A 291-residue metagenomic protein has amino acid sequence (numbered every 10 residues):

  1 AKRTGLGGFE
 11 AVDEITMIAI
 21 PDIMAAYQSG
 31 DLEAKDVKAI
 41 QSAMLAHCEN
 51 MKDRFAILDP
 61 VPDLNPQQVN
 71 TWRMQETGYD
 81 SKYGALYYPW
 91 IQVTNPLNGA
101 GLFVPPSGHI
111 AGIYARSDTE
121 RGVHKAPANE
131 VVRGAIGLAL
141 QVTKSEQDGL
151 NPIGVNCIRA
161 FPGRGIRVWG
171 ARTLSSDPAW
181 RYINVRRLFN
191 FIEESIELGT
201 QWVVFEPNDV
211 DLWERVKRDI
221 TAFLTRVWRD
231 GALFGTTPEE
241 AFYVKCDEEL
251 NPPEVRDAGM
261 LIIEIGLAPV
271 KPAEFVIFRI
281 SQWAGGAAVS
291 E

Functional and structural regions predicted by a protein language model:
T4-E291: Structured, hydrophobic secondary-structure cores that serve as assembly/anchoring elements
